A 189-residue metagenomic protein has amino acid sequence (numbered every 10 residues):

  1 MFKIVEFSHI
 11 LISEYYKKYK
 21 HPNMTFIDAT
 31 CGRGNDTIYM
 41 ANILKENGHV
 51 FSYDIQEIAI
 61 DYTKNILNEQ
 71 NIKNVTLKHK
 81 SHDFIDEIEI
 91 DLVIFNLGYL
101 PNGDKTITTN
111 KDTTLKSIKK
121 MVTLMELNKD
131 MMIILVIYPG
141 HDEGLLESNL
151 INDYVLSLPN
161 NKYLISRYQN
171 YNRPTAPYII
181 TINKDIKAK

Functional and structural regions predicted by a protein language model:
M1-M24, N35-I38: S-adenosyl-L-methionine
H21-P22, D86-I94: A short acidic, Gly/Pro-enriched loop at the edge of an enzyme's catalytic core that lines a small-molecule cofactor
T30, K129-I137: Conserved beta-strand signature within the Rossmann-like core of class I S-adenosyl-L-methionine
R33-E46: Conserved SAM-binding loop of SAM-dependent methyltransferases across substrates and taxa, primarily the Class I
H49-D54: Conserved SAM-binding motif I beta-strand of class I
I58-I88: S-adenosyl-L-methionine
G98-K116: Mobile active-site "lid"/loop adjacent to the S-adenosyl-L-methionine
H141-K189: Class I S-adenosyl-L-methionine
